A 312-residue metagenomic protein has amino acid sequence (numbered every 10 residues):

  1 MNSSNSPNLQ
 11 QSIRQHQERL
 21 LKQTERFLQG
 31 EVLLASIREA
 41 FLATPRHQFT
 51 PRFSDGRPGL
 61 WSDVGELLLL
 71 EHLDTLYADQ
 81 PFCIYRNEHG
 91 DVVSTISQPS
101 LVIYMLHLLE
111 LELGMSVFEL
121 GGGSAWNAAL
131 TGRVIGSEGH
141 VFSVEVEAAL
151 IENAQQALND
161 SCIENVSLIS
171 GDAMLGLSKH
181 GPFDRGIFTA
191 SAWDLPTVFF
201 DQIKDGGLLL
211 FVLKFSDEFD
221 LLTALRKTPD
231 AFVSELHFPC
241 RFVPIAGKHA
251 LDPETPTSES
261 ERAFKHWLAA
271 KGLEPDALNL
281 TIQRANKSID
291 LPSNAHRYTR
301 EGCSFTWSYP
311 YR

Functional and structural regions predicted by a protein language model:
M1-N2, A173: N-terminal acidic, proline/glycine-rich, low-complexity intrinsically disordered segments
N2-F118, G122-A129, V134, L150: Class I SAM-dependent transferase core
N2-K22, E218-R312: SAM/dcSAM-binding transferase cores
S6-L21, L28-G30, P182-R185, T189 (+3 more regions): Conserved, well-structured beta-alpha core segment at the onset of a catalytic domain
H47, D55, D172-M174, F215 (+2 more regions): Short, solvent-exposed coil/turn elements at secondary-structure transition points
S54, A78, F82, P182 (+2 more regions): Short capping/connector residues at structural and topological boundaries
N87, G136, F215, T228 (+1 more regions): Acidic surface patches and DE-rich sequence motifs
S97-L210, F215-D217: Conserved nucleotide-cofactor-binding alpha/beta core module
